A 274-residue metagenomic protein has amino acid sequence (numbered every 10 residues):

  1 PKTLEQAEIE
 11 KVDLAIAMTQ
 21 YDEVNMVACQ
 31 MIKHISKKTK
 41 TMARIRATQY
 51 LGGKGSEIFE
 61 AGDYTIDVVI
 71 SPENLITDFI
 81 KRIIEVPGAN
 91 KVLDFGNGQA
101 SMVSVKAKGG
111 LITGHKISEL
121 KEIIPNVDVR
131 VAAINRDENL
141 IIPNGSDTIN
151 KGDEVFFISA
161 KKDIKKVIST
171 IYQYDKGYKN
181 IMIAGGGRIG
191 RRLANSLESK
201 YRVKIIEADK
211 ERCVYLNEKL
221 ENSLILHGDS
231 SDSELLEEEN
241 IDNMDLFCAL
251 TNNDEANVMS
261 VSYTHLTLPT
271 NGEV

Functional and structural regions predicted by a protein language model:
P1-V274: Cytosolic regulatory regions of ion transport systems
